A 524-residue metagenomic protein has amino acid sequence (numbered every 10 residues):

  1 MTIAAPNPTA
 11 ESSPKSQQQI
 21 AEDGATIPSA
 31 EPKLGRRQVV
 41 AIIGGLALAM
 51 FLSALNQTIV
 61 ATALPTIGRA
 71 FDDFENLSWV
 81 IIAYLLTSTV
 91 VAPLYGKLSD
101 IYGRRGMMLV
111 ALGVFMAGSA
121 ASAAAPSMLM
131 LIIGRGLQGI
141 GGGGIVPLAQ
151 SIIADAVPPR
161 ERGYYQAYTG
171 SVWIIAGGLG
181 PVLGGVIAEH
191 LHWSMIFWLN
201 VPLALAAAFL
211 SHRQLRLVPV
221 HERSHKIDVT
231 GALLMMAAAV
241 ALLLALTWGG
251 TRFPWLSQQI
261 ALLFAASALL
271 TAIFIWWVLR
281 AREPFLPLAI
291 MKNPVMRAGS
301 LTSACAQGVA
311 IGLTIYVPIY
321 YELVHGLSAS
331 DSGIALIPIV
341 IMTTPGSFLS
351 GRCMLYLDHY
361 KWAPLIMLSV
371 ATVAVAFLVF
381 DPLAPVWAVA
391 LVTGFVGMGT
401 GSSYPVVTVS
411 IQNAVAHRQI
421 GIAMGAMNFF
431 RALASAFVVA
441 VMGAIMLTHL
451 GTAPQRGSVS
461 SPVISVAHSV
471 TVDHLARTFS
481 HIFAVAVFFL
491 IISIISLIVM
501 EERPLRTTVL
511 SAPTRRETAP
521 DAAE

Functional and structural regions predicted by a protein language model:
T2-I42, L46-L48, S465-E524: Transmembrane-helix exit segments and adjacent C-terminal regions of multi-pass membrane proteins
I42-T87, V91, H192, W255-L263 (+3 more regions): Transmembrane core module of solute transporters
A49, M108-V114, G118, G134 (+13 more regions): Residue-level signature of the transmembrane alpha-helical cores of Major Facilitator Superfamily-type secondary
A54, T58, A123, G139-P147 (+4 more regions): Small-residue-rich segments within alpha-helical transmembrane domains of MFS-like 12-TM solute carriers
T62, A92-G231: Helix-loop-helix hairpins in multi-pass membrane proteins, especially solute transporters
I67-G68, L98-S99, L183-L191, L246 (+4 more regions): Interfacial helix-cap and linker-helix signal at transmembrane-aqueous boundaries of multi-pass secondary transporters
V91, Y102-V110, P126-M130, L148 (+3 more regions): C-terminal module of multi-pass small-molecule transporters
E189-T302, V309, L327, H474 (+4 more regions): Hydrophobic transmembrane-helix bundles of small-molecule transporters
